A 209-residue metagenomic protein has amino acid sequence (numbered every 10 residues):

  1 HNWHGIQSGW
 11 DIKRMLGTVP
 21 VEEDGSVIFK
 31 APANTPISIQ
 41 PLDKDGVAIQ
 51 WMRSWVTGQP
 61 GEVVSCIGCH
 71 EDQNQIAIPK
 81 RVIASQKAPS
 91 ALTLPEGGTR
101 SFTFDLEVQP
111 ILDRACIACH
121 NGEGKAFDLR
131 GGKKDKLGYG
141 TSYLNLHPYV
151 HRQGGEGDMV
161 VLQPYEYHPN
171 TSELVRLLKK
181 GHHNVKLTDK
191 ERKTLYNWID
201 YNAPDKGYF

Functional and structural regions predicted by a protein language model:
H1-G9, I83-A88: Blade/loop signatures of beta-propeller domains
H4-D24: Short, acidic Ser/Thr/Gly-rich low-complexity loop/linker segments typical of extracellular and cell-surface proteins
I12-R14, P32, Y167: Short, surface-exposed loop/turn motifs at beta-strand boundaries within globular domains
D24-K30: Short, surface-exposed beta-strand/beta-hairpin micro-motifs centered on an aromatic residue
N34-P36, Q40-W55, Q59-F209: Aromatic- and Gly/Pro-enriched helix-to-coil junctions and flexible linker segments
